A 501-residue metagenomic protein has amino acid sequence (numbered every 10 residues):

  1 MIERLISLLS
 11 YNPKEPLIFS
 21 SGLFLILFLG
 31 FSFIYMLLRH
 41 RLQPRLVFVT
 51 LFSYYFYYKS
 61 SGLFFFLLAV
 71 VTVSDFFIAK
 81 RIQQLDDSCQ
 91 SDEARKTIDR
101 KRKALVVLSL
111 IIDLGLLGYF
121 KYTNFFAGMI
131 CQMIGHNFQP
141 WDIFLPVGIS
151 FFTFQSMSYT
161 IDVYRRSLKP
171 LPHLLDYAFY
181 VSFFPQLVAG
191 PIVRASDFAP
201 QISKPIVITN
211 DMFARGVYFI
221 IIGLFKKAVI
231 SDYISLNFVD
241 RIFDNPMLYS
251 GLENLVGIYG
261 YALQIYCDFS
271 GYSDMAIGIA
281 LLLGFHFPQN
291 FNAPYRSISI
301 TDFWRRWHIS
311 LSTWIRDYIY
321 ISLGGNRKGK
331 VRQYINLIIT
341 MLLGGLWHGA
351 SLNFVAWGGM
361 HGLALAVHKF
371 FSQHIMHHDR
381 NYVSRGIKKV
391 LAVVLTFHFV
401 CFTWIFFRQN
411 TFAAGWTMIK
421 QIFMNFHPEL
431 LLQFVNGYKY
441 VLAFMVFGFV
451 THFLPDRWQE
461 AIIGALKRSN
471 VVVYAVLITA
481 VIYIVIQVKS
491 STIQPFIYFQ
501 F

Functional and structural regions predicted by a protein language model:
I2-Q500: Membrane-embedded transmembrane alpha-helical bundles that form the catalytic cores of multi-pass lipid-modifying
